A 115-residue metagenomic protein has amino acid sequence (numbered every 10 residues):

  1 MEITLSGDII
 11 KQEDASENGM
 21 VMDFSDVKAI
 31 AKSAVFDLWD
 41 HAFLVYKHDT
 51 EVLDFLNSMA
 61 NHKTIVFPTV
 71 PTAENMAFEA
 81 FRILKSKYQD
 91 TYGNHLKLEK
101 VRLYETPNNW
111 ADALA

Functional and structural regions predicted by a protein language model:
M1-A115: Charge-rich, low-complexity N-terminal segments
